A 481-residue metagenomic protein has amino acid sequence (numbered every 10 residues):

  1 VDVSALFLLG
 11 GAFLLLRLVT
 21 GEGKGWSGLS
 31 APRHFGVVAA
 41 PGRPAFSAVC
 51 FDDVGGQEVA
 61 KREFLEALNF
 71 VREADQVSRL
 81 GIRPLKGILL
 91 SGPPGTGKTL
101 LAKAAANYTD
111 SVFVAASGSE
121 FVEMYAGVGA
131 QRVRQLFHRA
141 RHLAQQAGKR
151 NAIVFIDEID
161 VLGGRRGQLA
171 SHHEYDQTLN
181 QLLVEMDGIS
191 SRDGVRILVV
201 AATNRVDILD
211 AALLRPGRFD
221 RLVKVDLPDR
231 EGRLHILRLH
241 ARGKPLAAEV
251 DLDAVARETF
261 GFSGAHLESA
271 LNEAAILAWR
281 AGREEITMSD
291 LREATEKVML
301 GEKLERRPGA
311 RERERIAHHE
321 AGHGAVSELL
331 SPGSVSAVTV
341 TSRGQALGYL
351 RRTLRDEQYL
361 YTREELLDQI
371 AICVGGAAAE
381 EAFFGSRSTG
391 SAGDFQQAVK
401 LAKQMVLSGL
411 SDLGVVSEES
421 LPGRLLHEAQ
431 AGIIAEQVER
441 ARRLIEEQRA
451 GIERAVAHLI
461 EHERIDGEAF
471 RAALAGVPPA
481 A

Functional and structural regions predicted by a protein language model:
V1-R62, V399, E446: AAA+ P-loop ATPase mechanoenzymes
V38-A256, S388: Walker A/P-loop NTP-binding motif of AAA+ ATPase domains
E73-L80, S191-R196, E302-G309, P332-V338 (+2 more regions): Active-site phosphate-binding and catalytic loops of NTP-dependent enzymes
G87, I153, R311-I316, G324: Active-site alpha-helix of zinc metalloproteases
R192-G194, A211-A212, V225-R292, E305-R307 (+2 more regions): Conserved C-terminal "switch" segment of AAA+ ATPases
A294-V298: Terminal C-lobe "cap" of eukaryotic-type protein kinase domains
G301-I316, Q358: Short pre-active-site segment immediately N-terminal to the catalytic Zn-binding motif
R315-A317, G324-A481: Soluble catalytic regions of large protease machineries
